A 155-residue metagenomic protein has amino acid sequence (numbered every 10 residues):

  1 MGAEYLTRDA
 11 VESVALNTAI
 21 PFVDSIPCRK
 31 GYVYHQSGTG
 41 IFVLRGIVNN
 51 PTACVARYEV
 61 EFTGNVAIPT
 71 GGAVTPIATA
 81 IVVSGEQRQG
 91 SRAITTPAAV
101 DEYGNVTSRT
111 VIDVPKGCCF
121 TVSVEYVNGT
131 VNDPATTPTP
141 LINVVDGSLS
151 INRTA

Functional and structural regions predicted by a protein language model:
M1-A155: Extracellular jelly-roll beta-sandwich "head" domains, especially the C-terminal globular C1q domain
